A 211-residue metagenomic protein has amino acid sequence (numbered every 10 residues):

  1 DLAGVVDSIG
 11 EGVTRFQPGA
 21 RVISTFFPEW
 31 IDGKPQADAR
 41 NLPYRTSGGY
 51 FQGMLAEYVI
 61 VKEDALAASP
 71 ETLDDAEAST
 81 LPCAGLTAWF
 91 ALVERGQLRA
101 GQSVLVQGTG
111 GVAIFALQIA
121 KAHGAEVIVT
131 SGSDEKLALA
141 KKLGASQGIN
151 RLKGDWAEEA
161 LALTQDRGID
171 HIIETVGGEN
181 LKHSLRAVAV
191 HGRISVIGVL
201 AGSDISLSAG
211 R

Functional and structural regions predicted by a protein language model:
D1-I31, Y50, P70-L73: Glycine-rich beta-strand-centered segment in the early N-terminal region that forms part of a ligand/cofactor-binding
G10, F27, K153, V176-G177 (+1 more regions): Short glycine-/small-residue-rich Rossmann-like dinucleotide-binding loops
R21, S103, E126, G192-I194: Short glycine-centered segments of the SAM/dcSAM-binding site in methyltransferase folds
P28-Q107, K142: NAD(P)H dinucleotide-binding glycine-rich loop of Rossmann-like/cofactor-binding domains, especially the beta1-alpha1
T87, V112, E179: Hydrophobic/small residue at the entry helix of a nucleotide-binding pocket
S103-T109, K121-H183: Adenosine-nucleotide cofactor-binding segment
H123, S131, V176-R211: Glycine-rich phosphate-binding loop and adjacent beta-alpha segment of Rossmann(oid) nucleotide-cofactor-binding
